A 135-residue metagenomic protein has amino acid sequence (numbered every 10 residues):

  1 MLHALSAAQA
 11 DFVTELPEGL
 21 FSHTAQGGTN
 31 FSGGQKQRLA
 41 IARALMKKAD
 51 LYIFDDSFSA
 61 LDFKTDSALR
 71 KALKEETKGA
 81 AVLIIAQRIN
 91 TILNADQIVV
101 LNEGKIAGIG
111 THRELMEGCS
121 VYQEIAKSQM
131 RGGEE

Functional and structural regions predicted by a protein language model:
M1-Q26, R70-K71, G79: ABC ATPase nucleotide-binding domain helical subdomain, centered on the C-loop/LSGGQ "ABC signature"
D11-L39, S57, L61-K64, R131-E135: ABC-fold ATPase nucleotide-binding domain signature/coupling loops
G19, K71, E75, L93-E135: C-terminal portion of ABC ATPase nucleotide-binding domains
S32-G33, L39-A44, A68, I84: ABC ATPase nucleotide-binding domain "signature" region
M46-D50, G79: A short, proline-enriched helix->beta-strand linker immediately N-terminal to the Walker B motif in ABC-type P-loop
Y52-D56: Catalytic Walker B motif of ABC-type/P-loop ATPase nucleotide-binding domains
D62-A72: Conserved D-loop/post-Walker B switch-helix segment of ABC ATPase nucleotide-binding domains
E75-A86, I92: Conserved catalytic loops of ABC-family nucleotide-binding domains
